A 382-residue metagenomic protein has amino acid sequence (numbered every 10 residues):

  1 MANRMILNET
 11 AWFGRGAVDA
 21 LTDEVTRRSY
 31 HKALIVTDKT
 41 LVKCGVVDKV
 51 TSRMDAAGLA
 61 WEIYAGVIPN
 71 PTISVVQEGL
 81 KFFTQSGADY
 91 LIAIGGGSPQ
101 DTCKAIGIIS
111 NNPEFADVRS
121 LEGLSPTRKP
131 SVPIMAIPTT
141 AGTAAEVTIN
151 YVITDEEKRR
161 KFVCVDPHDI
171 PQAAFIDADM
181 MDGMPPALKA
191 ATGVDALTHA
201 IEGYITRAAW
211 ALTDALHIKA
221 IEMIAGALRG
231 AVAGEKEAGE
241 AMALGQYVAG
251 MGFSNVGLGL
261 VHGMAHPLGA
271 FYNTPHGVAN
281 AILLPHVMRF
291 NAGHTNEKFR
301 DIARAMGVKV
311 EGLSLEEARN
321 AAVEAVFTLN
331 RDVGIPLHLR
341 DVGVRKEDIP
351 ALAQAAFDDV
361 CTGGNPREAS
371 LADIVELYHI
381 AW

Functional and structural regions predicted by a protein language model:
M1-Y90, L339: ATP/NTP phosphate-donor binding region
V18-L21, K43-V46, I73-V76, S98-C103 (+3 more regions): Short glycine/serine/threonine-rich phosphate/pyrophosphate-binding segments that cradle anionic phosphate groups
S74-I176: Glycine/threonine-rich beta-strand-loop-alpha-helix active-site module that forms ligand/phosphate-binding
G142, Y247-N280, D359-G364: Glycine-rich phosphate/pyrophosphate-binding beta-alpha loops
N150-V256, A372: Carboxylate- and glycine-rich phosphate/diphosphate-binding segment that chelates Mg2+/Mn2+
F271-D348: Gly/Pro-rich interdomain helix-loop hinge
R345-W382: Short, amphipathic C-terminal "tail helix"
